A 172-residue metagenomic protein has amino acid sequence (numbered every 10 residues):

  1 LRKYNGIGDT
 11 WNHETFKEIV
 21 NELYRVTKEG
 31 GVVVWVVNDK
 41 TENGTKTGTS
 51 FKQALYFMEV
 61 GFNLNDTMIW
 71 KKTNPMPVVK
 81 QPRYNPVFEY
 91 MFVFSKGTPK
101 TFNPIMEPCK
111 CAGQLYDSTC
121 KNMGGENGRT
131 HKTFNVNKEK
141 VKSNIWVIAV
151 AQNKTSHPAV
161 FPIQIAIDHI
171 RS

Functional and structural regions predicted by a protein language model:
L1-S172: Core catalytic lobe of class I
